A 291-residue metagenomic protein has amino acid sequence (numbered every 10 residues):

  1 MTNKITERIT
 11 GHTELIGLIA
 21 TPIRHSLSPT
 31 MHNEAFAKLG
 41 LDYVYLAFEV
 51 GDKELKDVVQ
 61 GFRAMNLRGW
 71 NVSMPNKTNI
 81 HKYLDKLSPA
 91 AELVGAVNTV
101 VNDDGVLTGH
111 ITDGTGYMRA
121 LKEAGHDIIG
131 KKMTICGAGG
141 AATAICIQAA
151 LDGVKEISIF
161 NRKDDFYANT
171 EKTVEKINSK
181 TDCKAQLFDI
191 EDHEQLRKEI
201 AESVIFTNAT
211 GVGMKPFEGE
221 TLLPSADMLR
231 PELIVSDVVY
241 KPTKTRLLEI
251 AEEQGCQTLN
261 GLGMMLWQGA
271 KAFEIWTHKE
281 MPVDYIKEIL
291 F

Functional and structural regions predicted by a protein language model:
T2-I5, I9-A124: Phosphate/diphosphate ligand-binding glycine-rich loop within oxidoreductases
L15, K132, K155-E156, K184: Residues at the starts of beta-strands that form the adenosine-phosphate
A20, I111, G125, G130-V154 (+2 more regions): Glycine-rich adenosine-cofactor-binding loop
E123-D127, D227-M228: Glycine-rich helix-loop-beta junction characteristic of Rossmann-like nucleotide cofactor-binding loops
L151-E156, Q254-Q257: Conserved S-adenosyl-L-methionine
V154-T181: NAD(P)-binding Rossmann-fold cofactor-contacting core
C183-T258: Rossmann-like adenosine-cofactor binding region
E232-I234, V238-F291: Adenosine-phosphate binding glycine-rich loop
